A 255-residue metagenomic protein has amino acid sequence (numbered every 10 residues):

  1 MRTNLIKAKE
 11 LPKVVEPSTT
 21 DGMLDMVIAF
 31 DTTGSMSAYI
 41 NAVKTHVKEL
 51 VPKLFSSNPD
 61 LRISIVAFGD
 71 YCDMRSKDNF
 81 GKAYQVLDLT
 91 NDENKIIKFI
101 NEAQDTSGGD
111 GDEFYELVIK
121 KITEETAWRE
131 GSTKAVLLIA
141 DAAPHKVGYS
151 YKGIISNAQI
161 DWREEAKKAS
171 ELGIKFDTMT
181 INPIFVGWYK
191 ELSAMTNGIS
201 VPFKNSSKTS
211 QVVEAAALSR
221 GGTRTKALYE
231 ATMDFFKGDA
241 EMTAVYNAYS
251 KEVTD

Functional and structural regions predicted by a protein language model:
M1-D255: Divalent cation-coordinating acidic motifs and surrounding scaffolds that mediate Ca2+/Mg2+/Mn2+/Zn2+-dependent binding
